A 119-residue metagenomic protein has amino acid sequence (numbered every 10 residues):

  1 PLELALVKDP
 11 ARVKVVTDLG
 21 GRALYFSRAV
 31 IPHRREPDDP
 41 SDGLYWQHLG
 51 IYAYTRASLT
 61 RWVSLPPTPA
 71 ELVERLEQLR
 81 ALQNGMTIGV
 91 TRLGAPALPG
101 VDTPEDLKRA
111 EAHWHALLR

Functional and structural regions predicted by a protein language model:
P1-T68: Conserved core of the sugar-phosphate nucleotidyltransferase
P40-R119: Conserved alpha/beta core of the MobA/IspD/sugar-nucleotide pyrophosphorylase nucleotidyltransferase superfamily
